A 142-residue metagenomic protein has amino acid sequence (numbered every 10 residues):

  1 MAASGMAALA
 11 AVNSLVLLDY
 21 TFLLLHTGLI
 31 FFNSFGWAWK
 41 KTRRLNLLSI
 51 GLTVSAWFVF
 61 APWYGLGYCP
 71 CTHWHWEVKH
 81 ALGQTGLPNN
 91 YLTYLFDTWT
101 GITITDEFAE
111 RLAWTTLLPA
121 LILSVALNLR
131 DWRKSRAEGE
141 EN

Functional and structural regions predicted by a protein language model:
A2-L9, Y68-A109: Extracytosolic (periplasmic/ER-lumenal) interhelical loops and adjacent juxtamembrane/interface segments of multi-pass
G5-G28: Hydrophobic transmembrane alpha-helical segments in integral membrane proteins
D19, F96-D131: Individual transmembrane alpha-helix segments
G28-G36, S55-A56: Hydrophobic, membrane-inserted alpha-helices
G36-L47: Membrane-interface helix-boundary motifs at transmembrane edges
W37, F60-Y64, S124-D131: Structural signal for membrane-spanning alpha-helices in multi-pass inner-membrane proteins, emphasizing helix cores
L47-G51, A120-N142: Cytoplasmic juxtamembrane regions at transmembrane-helix boundaries
G51-E77: Hydrophobic alpha-helical membrane-insertion segments
